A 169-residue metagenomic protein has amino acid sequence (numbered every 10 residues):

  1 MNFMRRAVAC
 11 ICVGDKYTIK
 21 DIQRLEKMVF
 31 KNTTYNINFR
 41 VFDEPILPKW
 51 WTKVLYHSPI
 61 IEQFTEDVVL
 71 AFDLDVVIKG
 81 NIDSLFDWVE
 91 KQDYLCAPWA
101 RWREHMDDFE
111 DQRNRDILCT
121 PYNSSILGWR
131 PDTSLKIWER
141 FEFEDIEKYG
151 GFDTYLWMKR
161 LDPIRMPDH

Functional and structural regions predicted by a protein language model:
M1-T52, E62-D67, D132: N-terminal anchoring/stem segment of glycosyltransferases
F3, Q63, V89, L118-P121: Extracellular/periplasmic catalytic domains that process cell-envelope and extracellular macromolecules
L25, Y56, N81-L85: A short acidic, amphipathic alpha-helical/loop segment
R40-E44, P98, M166-H169: Conserved beta-strand termini and adjacent loop/short-helix elements that scaffold enzyme active sites in alpha/beta
K53-V54, D93, S124-L127: Small-molecule pocket liners
E66-D75: Short beta-strand-to-loop acidic/aromatic patch adjacent to the donor-nucleotide binding site
I78-N114: Conserved donor-nucleotide/metal-binding helix-loop-beta segment in metal-dependent transferases, i.e., the alpha-helix
P121-H169: Catalytic core and acceptor-binding pocket of nucleotide-sugar-dependent glycosyltransferases
